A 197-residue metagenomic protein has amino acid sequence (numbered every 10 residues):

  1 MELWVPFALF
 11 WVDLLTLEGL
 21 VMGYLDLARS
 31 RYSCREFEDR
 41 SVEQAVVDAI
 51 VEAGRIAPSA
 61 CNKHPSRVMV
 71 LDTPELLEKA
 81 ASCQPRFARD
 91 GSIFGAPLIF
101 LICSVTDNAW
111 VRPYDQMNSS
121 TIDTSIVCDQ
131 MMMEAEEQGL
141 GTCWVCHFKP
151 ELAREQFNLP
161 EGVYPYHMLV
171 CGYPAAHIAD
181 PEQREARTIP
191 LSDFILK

Functional and structural regions predicted by a protein language model:
L3: Cationic, low-complexity basic patches in intrinsically disordered or flexible, solvent-exposed regions
P6-V21: Short, Lys/Arg-enriched N-terminal segments with co-localized hydrophobic residues within the first ~10-30 amino acids
Y24-C34, E43-V46, H167-K197: C-terminal helix-cap and adjacent tail motif
V46-V51, I56-V127: Glycine/small-residue-rich phosphate/adenosyl-binding loop
G54, F100, D115-Q156: Small-aliphatic-rich amphipathic alpha-helix that forms the alpha element of a beta-alpha
R67, F148-P150, H167: Residue-level "edge-of-site" marker
S104, H147, Y173: Short secondary-structure boundary segments
A153-Y166: Short, electropositive alpha-helical surface patch
